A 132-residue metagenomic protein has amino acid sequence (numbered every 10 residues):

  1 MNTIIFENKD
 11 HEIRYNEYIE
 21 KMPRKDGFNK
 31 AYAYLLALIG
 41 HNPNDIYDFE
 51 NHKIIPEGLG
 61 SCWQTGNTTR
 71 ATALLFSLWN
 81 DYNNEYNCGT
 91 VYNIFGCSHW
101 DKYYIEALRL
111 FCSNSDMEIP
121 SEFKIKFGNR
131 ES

Functional and structural regions predicted by a protein language model:
M1-F76, N80-S132: Extended, charge-biased low-complexity segments that typically form long amphipathic alpha-helices/coiled-coils
